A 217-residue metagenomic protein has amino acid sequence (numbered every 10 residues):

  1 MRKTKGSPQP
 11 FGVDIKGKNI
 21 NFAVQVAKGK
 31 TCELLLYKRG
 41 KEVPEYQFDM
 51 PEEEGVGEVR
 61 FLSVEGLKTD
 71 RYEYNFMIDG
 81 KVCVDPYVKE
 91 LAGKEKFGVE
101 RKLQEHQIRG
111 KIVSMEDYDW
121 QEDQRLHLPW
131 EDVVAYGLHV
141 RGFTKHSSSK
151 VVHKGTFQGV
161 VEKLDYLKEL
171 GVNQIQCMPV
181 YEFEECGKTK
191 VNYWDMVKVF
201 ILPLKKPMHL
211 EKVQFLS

Functional and structural regions predicted by a protein language model:
M1-N19, E45-D49, E54-H139, F143-V151 (+1 more regions): The feature marks proteins involved in alpha-glucan
V24, F76, L138, L167 (+1 more regions): Conserved, mostly hydrophobic/aromatic
Q25-T31: Short proline/glycine-enriched turn/loop motifs at strand-loop junctions of beta-rich domains
E33-L35, N75: Beta-strand signatures of extracellular beta-sandwich domains
V134-G137, Q174-C177, F200-L202: Structural recognition of the beta-strand scaffold that forms the well-ordered cores of secreted hydrolase catalytic
V151-T156, C186-S217: Aromatic- and acidic-residue-enriched carbohydrate-binding clefts of CAZyme catalytic domains
E162-F183: Catalytic domains of carbohydrate-active enzymes, especially glycoside hydrolases
